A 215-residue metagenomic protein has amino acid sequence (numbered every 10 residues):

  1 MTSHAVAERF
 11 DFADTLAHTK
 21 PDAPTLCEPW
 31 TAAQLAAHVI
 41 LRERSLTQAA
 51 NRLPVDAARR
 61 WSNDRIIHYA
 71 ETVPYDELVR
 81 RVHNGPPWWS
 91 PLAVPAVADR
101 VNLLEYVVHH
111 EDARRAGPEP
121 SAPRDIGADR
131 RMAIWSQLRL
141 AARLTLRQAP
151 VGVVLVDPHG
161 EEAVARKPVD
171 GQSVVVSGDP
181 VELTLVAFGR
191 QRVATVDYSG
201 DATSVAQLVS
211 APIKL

Functional and structural regions predicted by a protein language model:
M1-H4, E8, H18-D22, S45-W61 (+2 more regions): Structured surface interface patches that mediate subunit assembly and partner/cofactor docking
D14-P29: Helix-loop segments that flank and shape redox-cofactor active sites
C27-A32, I126: Short, conserved alpha-helical segments within structured domains
W30-T47: Active-site-proximal cofactor/substrate-binding loop regions of enzyme domains
A58-A70: C-terminal end-helix/capping segment
T72-Y75: Flexible "arm" and connector segments at domain edges
